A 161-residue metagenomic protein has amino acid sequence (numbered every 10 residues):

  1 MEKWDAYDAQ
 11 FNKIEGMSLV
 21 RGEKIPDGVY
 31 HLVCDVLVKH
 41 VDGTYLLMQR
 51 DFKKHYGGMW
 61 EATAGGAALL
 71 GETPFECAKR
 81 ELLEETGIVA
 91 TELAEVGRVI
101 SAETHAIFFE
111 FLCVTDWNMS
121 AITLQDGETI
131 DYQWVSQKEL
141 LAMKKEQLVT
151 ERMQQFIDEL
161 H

Functional and structural regions predicted by a protein language model:
M1-D35, V41: Acidic, metal-coordinating catalytic segment for phosphate/diphosphate chemistry, firing primarily on the Nudix
A9-N12, G43, G58, G87 (+1 more regions): Detector for glycine-centered tight turns/loop "hinges" at secondary-structure junctions
Q10, H40-G43, D51, V114-M119 (+1 more regions): Short loop segments at secondary-structure junctions
M17-S18, Q49, V99: Short hydrophobic alpha-helix segments
I25-D27, Y56-E61, Q133: A short, polar/proline- and glycine-enriched secondary-structure boundary/capping micro-motif
V33-A64: A glycine-rich, hydrophobic loop/mini-helix early in the fold
G66-E151: Unchanged
L148-H161: Charged phosphate-binding loop/patch that engages nucleotide di/tri-phosphates or the phosphate backbone of nucleic
